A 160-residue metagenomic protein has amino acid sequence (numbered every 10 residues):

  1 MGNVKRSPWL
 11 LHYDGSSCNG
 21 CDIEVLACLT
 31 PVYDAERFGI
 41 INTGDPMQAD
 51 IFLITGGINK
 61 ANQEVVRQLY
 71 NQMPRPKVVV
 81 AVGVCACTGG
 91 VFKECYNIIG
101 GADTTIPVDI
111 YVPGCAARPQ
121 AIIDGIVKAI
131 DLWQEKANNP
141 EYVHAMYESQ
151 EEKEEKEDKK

Functional and structural regions predicted by a protein language model:
M1-K160: Iron-sulfur-associated redox domains of electron-transfer enzymes in respiratory and anaerobic energy metabolism
